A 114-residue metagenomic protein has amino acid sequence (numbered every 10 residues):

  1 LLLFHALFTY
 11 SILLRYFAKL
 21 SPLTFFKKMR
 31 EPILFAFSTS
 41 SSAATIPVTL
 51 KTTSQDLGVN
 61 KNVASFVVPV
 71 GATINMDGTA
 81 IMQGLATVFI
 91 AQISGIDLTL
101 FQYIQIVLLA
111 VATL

Functional and structural regions predicted by a protein language model:
L1-F25: Signature of multi-pass transmembrane helix bundles
T24-F26, G58-V59: Helix-boundary and loop/linker segments of multi-pass membrane transporters
E31-L114: Helix-loop-helix junctions within the multi-pass membrane cores of secondary transporters/permeases
